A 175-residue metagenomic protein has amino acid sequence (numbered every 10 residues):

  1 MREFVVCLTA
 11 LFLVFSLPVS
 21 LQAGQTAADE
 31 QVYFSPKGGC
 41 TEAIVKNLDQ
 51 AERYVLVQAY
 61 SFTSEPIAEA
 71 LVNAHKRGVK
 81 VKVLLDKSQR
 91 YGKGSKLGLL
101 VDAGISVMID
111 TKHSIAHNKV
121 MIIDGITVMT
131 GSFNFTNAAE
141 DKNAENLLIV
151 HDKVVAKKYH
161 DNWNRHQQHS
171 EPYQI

Functional and structural regions predicted by a protein language model:
M1-V5: Positively charged n-region of N-terminal signal peptides that target proteins for export
C7-S16: Bacterial N-terminal signal peptides
L21-A28: Boundary at the C-terminal end of the N-terminal hydrophobic targeting segment
I44-S106: Primarily the HKD phosphodiesterase
L56-Q58, K82-L85, M108-I109, M121-I122 (+2 more regions): Structural recognition of the beta-strand scaffold that forms the well-ordered cores of secreted hydrolase catalytic
S61-E65, K87-Y91, H113-A116, T127-V128 (+2 more regions): Solvent-exposed loop/turn segments at secondary-structure junctions within structured extracellular/periplasmic domains
S95-K142: Surface-exposed, polar helix/loop patches in the mature regions of secreted/periplasmic/lumenal proteins that form
V128-I175: Signature of lipid phosphatidyltransferase scaffolds
